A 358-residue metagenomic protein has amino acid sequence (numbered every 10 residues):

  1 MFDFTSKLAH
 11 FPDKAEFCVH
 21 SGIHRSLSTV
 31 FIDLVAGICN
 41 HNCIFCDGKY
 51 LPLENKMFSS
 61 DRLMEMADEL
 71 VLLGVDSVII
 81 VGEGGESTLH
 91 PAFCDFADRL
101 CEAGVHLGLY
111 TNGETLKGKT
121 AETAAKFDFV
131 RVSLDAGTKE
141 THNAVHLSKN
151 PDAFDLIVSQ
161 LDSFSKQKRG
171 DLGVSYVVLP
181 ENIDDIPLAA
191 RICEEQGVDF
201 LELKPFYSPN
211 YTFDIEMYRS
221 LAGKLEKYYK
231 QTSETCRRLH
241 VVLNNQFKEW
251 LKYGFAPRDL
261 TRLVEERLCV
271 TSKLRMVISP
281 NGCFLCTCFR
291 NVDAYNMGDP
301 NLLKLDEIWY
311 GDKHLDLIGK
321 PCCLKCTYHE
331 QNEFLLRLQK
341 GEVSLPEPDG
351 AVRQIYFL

Functional and structural regions predicted by a protein language model:
M1-A9, F58, L72, A103-H106 (+3 more regions): Radical SAM enzyme [4Fe-4S]-AdoMet core and its adjacent flexible, acidic and glycine-rich loops/tails across
M1-R25, S279-C283, N291-P300, D306-E307 (+1 more regions): Radical SAM enzyme core and accessory elements
F2-F129, V145-S148, D155, P209 (+4 more regions): Conserved alpha-helical substructure of the radical SAM core
L27-T29, G173, C323: Short, solvent-exposed beta-strand edge segments and adjacent coil->beta transition regions
D33, G37-N40, L263, G282 (+1 more regions): Processing junctions and N-termini across compartments
C39, C43-C46, C269, C286-C288 (+1 more regions): Short cysteine clusters
Y50, G82, L134, P205 (+1 more regions): Residues that line or immediately flank small-molecule/substrate-binding pockets and catalytic motifs
